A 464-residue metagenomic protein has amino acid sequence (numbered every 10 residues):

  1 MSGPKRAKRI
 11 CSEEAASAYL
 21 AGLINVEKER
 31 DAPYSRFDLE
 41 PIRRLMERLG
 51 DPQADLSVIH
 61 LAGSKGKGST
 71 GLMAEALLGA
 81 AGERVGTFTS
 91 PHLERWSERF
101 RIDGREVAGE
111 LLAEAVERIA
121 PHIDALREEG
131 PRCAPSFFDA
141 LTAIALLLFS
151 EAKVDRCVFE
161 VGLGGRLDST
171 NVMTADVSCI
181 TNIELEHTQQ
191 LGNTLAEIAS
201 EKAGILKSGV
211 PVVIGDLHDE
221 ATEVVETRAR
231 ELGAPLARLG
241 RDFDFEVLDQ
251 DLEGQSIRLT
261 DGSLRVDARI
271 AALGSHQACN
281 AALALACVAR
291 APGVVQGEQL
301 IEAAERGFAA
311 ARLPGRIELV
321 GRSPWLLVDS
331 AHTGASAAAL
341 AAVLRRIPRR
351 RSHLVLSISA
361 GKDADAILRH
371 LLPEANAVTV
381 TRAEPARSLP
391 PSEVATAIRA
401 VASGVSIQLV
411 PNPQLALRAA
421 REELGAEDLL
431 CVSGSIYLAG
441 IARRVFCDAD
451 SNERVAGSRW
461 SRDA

Functional and structural regions predicted by a protein language model:
M1-K65, S69, M73-R84, L93-E94 (+3 more regions): N-terminal leader/targeting and accessory segments in enzymes
E27-L39, R43-L56, A80-M173, Q189-L191 (+2 more regions): ATP-dependent carboxylate-amine ligase catalytic core
F88-P91, G215-D216, R228-Q250, R269-S275 (+6 more regions): Beta-strand->loop->alpha-helix junctions that form or flank phosphate-binding loops in nucleotide-handling enzymes
L126-G130, A140, K153-E160, A175-D267 (+1 more regions): Acidic, Mg2+-coordinating active-site environments of NTP-dependent enzymes
R156-V161, D168-C179, I183-H187, E197 (+1 more regions): Nucleotide phosphate-binding/pyrophosphate-handling subdomain across enzymes that bind or process nucleotide phosphates
H218-R228, G233, E253-S256, W325-V328 (+2 more regions): C-terminal helical cap/extension that packs against the catalytic core of soluble nucleotide-cofactor enzymes
E384-R387, N452-A464: Short, flexible loop segments at boundaries between secondary-structure elements
S435: Active-site-proximal loop/hinge segments that shape catalytic or ion-binding/gating pockets
